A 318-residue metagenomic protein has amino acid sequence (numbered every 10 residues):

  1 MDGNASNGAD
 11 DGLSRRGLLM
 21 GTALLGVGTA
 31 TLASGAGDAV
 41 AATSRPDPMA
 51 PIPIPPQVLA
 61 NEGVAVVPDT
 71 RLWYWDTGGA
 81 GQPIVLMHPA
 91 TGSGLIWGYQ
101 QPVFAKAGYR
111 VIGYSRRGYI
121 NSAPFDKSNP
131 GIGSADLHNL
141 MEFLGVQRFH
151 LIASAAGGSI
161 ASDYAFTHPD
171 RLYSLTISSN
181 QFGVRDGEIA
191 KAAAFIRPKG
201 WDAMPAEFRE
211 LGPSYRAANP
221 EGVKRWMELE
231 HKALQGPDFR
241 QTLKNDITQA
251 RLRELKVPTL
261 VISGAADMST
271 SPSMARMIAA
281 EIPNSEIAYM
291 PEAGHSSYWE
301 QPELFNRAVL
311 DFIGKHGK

Functional and structural regions predicted by a protein language model:
M1-L13, V40: N-terminal secretory signal peptides
W73-N121: Conserved HGGG/HGGXW glycine-rich cap/lid loop of the alpha/beta-hydrolase fold
Q101, K106, G113-A153: Active-site loop/oxyanion-hole signature of alpha/beta-hydrolase fold enzymes
S162-T167, Y173-W201: Flexible "cap/lid" loop of the alpha/beta hydrolase fold
D186-G187, P198-E254: Conserved alpha/beta-hydrolase catalytic His-Asp/Glu region
L255, V261-S263: Short beta-strand/loop motif that positions the catalytic acidic residue of the alpha/beta-hydrolase fold
A266-T270: Acidic catalytic loop of the alpha/beta-hydrolase fold
S285-K318: Catalytic active-site module of serine/aspartate enzymes centered on a nucleophile-bearing elbow/loop
